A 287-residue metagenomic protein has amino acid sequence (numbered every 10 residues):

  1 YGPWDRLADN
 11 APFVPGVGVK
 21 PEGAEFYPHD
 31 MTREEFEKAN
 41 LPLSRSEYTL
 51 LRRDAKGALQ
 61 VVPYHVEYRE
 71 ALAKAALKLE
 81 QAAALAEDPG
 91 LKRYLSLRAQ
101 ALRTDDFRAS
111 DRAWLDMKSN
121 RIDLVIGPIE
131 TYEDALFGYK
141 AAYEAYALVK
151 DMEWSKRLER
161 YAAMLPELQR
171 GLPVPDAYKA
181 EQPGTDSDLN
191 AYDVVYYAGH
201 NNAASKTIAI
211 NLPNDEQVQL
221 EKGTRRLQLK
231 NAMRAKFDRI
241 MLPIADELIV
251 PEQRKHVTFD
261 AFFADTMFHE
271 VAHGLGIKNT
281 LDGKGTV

Functional and structural regions predicted by a protein language model:
Y1, F237, D265-H269, V287: Intrinsic structural disorder
Y1-R98: N-terminal helix-rich structural modules
V61-E252, T258: Contiguous, non-catalytic segments that form substrate-binding/exosite surfaces or channel walls
V257-D265: Short acidic-aromatic active-site loops that bind/stabilize oxyanions
A261, I277-V287: Post-HEXXH active-site segment of zinc metalloproteases
A264-K278: Active-site recognition of the HExxH zinc-binding catalytic motif
